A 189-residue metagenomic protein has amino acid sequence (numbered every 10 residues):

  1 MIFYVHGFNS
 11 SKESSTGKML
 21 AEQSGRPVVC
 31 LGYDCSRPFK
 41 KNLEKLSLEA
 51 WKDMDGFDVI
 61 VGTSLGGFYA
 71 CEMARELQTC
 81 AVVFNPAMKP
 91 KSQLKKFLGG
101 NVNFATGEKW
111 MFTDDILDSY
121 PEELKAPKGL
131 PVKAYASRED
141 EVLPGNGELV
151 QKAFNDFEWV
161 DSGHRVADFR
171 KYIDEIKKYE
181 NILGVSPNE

Functional and structural regions predicted by a protein language model:
M1-M54: Active-site catalytic motif of lipid deacylating hydrolases and related acyltransferases
Y4-F8, V61, Y135-S137: Short hydrophobic segments within beta-strands
K18, C71, E148-L149: Active-site phosphate/pyrophosphate- and oxyanion-stabilizing loops and adjacent acidic/basic residues in soluble
G25, D55-F57, Q78, G129-P131: A general structural motif
V59-I60, A81: Conserved alpha/beta-hydrolase fold motif
V61-A70: Gly/Ala-rich beta-loop-alpha elbow adjacent to hydrolase catalytic centers
M73-L77: Aromatic pocket-lining residues of Rossmann-like dinucleotide-binding sites
C80-E189: The alpha/beta-hydrolase serine catalytic core
